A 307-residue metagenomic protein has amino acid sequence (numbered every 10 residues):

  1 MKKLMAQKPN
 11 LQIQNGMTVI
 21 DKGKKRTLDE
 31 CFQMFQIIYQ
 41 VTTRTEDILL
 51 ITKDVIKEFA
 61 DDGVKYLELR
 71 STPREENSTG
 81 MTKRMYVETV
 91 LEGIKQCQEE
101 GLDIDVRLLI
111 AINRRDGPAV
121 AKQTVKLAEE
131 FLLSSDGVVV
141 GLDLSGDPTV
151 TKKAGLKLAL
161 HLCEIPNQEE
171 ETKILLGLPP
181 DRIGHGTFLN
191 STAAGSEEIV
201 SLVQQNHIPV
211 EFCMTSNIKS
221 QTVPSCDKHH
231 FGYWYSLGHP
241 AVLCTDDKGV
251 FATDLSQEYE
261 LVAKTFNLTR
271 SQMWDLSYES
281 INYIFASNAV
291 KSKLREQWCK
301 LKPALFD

Functional and structural regions predicted by a protein language model:
M1-L156, E164-R182, G186-D307: Metal-cofactor-binding active-site regions of metalloenzymes
